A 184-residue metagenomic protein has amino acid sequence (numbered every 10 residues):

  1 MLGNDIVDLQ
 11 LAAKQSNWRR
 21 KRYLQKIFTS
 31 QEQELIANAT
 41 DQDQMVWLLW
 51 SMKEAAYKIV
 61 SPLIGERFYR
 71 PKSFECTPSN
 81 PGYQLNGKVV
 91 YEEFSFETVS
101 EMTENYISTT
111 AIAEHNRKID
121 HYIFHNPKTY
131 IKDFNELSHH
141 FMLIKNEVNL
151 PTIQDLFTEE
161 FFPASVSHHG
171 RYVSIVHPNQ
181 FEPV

Functional and structural regions predicted by a protein language model:
M1-V184: Core catalytic alpha/beta fold that binds nucleotide/phospho-ligands
